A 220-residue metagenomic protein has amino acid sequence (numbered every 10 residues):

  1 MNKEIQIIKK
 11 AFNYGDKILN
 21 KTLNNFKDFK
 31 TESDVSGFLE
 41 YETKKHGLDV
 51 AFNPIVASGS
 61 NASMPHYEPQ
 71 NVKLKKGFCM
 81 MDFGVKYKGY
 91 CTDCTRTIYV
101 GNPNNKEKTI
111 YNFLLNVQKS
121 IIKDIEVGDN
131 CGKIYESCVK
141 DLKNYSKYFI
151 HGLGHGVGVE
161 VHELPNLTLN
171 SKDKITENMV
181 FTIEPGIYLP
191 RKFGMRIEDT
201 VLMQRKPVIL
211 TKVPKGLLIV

Functional and structural regions predicted by a protein language model:
M1-V220: Active-site neighborhoods and metal-handling regions in enzymes and metal-associated proteins
